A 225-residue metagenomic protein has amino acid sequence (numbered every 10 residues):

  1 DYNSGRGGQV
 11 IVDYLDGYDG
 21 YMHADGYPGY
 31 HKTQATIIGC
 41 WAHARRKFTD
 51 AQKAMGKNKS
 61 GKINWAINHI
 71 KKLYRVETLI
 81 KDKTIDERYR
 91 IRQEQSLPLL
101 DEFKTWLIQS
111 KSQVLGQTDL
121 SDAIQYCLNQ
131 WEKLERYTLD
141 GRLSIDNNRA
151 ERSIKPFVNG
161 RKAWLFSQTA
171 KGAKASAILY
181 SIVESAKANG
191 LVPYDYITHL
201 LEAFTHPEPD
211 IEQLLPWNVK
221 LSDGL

Functional and structural regions predicted by a protein language model:
D1-L225: Catalytic center-proximal scaffold of phosphoryl-transfer enzymes
